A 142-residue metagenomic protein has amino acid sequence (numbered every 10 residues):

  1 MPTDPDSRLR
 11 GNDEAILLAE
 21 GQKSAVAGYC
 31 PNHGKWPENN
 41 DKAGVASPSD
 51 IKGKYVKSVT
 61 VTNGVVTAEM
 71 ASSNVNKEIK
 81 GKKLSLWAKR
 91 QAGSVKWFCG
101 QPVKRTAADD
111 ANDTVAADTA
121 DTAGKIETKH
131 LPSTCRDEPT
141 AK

Functional and structural regions predicted by a protein language model:
M1-R10: Intrinsic disorder/low-complexity segments
R10-N12, A25, A107, E138: Small/flexible residues
N12-H33: N-terminal alpha-helical signal peptides/signal-anchor transmembrane segments
P31-K142: Periplasmic/extracellular, small/polar-rich flexible segments of pilin-like filament-forming proteins
